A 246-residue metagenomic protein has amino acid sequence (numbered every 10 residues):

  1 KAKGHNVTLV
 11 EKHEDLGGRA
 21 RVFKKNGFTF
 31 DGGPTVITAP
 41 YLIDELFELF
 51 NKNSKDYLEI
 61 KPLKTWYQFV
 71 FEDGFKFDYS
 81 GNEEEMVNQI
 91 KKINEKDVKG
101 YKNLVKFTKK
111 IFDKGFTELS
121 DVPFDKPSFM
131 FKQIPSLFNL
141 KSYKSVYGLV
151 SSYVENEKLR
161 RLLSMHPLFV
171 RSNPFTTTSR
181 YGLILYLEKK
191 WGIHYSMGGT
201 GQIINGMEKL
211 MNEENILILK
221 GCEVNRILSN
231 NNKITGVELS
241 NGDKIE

Functional and structural regions predicted by a protein language model:
K1-K110: N-terminal glycine-rich phosphate/pyrophosphate-binding loop and immediately adjacent elements
V10, R161-L163, K220, L239: General beta-strand structural signal in soluble alpha/beta enzymes
K12-H13, T178-G182: Active-site-adjacent bridging/hinge elements
P34, F175, H194-G198: Alpha-helix capping and helix-loop boundary segments enriched in small/acidic/polar residues
E72-T177: Rossmann-like flavin
K141, G182-N241, I245: Helical element adjacent to the flavin cofactor pocket in flavoenzyme catalytic cores
